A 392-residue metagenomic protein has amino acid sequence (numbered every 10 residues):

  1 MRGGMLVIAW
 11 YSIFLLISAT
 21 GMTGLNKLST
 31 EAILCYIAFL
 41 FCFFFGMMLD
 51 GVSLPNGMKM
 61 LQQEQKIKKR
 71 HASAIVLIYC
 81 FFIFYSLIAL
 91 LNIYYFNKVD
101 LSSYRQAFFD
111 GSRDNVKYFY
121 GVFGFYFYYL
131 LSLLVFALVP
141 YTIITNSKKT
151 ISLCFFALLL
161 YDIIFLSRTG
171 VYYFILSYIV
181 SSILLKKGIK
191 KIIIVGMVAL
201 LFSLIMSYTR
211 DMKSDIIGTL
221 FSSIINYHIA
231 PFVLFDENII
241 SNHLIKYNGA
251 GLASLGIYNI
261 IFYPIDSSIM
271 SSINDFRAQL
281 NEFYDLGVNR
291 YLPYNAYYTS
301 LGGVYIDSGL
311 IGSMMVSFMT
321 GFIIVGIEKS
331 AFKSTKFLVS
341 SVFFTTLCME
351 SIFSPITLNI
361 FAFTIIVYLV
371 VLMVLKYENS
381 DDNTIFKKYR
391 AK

Functional and structural regions predicted by a protein language model:
M1-A9, S147-L153, S330-V342: Membrane-interfacial loop-to-transmembrane alpha-helix junctions, especially the N-terminal start
M1-K66, C154-L159, F174-D215, N359-K392: N-terminal "leader" segments that precede or initiate the main folded domain
L25-N26, Y161-R168, S351-N359: Membrane-interface helix caps and helix-loop-helix hairpins in membrane proteins
V52-I189, A199-I216, Y284, I385-R390: Membrane-embedded catalytic interface detector for glycan/lipid assembly enzymes
A107-Y118, S207-T320: Small-residue-enriched transmembrane helix-hairpin modules in multi-pass membrane proteins
I151-L153, Y172, I193-I194, M314-M315 (+1 more regions): Hydrophobic alpha-helical transmembrane segments
K190-M197, I273-R277, F332-S341, T346: Short, conserved aromatic-histidine micro-motifs
P293-K392: Hydrophobic alpha-helical segments
